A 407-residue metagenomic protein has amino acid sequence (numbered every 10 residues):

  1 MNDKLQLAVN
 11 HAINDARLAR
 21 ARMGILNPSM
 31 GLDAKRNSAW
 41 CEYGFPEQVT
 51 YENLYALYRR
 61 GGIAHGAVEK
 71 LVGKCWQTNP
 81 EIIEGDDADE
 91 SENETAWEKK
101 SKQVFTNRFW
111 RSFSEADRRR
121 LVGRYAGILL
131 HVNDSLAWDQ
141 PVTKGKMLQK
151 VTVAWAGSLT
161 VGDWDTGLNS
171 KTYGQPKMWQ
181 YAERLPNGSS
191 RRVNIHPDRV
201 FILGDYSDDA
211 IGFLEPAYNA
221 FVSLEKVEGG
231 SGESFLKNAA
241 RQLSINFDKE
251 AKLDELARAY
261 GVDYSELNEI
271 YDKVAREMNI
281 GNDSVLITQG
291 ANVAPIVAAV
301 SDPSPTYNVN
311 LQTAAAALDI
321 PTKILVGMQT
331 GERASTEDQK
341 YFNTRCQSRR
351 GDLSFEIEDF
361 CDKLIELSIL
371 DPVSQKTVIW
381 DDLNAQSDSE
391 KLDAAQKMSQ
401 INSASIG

Functional and structural regions predicted by a protein language model:
M1-C75: N-terminal-proximal low-complexity accessory segments that begin disordered and transition into the first
M1-Q6, N10, E266-S284, T288-Q289 (+2 more regions): C-terminal anchoring/interaction modules
N37, C41-P46, A64, A299-N310 (+4 more regions): Secondary-structure capping and boundary motifs in well-ordered enzyme cores
E52-I211, D371: Structured, mid-chain assembly/scaffold modules that mediate subunit interfaces within large macromolecular complexes
N93-W97, F109-F113, D117-R120, E266 (+3 more regions): Short amphipathic alpha-helical segments
V132, L136, G232-A239, L318 (+2 more regions): Long, hydrophobic, amphipathic alpha-helical segments used as structural scaffolds
R191-R333, E337, W380-K391, A395: Extended, charged amphipathic alpha-helical segments
